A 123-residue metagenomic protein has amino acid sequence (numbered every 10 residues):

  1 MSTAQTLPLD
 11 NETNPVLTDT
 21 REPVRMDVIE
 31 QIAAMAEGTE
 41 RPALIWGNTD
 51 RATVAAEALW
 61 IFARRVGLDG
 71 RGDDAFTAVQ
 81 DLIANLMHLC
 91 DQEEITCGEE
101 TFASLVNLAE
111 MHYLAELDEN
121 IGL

Functional and structural regions predicted by a protein language model:
M1-D73, L123: Extended low-complexity intrinsically disordered regions
A58-I61, E93, H112: Short alpha-helical scaffold segments that flank and stabilize functional sites
G72-L105: An amphipathic alpha-helical micro-motif enriched in hydrophobic residues with embedded/adjacent acidic residues
E100-L123: Long, highly charged low-complexity segments enriched in Glu/Asp and Lys/Arg with interspersed Ser/Thr
